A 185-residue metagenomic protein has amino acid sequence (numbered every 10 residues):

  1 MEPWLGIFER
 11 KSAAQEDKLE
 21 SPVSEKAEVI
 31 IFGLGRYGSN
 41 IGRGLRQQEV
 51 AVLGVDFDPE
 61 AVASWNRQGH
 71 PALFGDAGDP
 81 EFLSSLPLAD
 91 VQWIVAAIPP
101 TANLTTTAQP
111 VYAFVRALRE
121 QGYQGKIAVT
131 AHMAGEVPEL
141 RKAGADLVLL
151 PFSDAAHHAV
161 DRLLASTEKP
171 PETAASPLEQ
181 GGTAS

Functional and structural regions predicted by a protein language model:
M1-S185: Cytosolic regulatory regions of ion transport systems
